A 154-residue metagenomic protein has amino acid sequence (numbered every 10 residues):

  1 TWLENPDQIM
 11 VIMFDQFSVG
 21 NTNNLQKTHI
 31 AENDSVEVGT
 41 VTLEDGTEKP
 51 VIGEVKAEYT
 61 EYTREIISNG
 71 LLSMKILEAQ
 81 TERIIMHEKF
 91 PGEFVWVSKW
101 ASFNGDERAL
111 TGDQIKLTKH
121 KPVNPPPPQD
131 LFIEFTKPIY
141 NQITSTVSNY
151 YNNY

Functional and structural regions predicted by a protein language model:
T1-P50, L71-M74: A short, hydrophobic beta-strand-centered structural micro-motif
G46, P50-Y154: C-terminal/domain-edge helix-coil "capping" segments
